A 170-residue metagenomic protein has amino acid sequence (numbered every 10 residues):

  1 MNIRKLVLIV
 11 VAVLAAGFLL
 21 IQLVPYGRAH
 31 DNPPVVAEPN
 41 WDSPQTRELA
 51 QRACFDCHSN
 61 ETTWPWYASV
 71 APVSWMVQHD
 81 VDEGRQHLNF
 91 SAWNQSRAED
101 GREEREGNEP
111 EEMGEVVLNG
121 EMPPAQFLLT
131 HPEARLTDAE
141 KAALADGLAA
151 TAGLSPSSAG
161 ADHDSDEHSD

Functional and structural regions predicted by a protein language model:
L8-P25: Hydrophobic membrane-insertion alpha-helices, especially the h-region of bacterial N-terminal signal peptides
A29-A50: Electrostatic cytochrome c docking/interface patches
H30-P34, H87, M113, S155: A charge-rich, low-complexity, intrinsically flexible signal that marks solvent-exposed coils, linkers, repeats
A50-T62, M122, L144: The canonical Cys-X-X-Cys-His
W64-H79: Acidic helix-start/capping segments at beta-turn-to-alpha-helix junctions
W75-T130: Extracytoplasmic electron-transfer domains, predominantly the class I c-type cytochrome c fold
N119-E121, L128-A159: C-terminal capping alpha-helices of c-type cytochrome domains
S155-D170: Intrinsically disordered, low-complexity terminal tails/loops enriched in metal-binding residues
